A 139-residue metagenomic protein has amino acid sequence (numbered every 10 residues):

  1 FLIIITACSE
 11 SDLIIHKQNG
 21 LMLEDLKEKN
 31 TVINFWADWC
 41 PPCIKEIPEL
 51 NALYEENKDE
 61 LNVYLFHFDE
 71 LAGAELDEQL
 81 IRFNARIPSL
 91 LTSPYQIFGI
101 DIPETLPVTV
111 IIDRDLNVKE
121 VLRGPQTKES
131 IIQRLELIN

Functional and structural regions predicted by a protein language model:
T6-D25, I87: N-terminal "domain-start" segment that seeds a small globular fold
L23-I44: Short active-site neighborhood of thiol/selenol oxidoreductases, capturing the structured segment around
K27-K29, D59, A85-R86: Active-site acidic short loop of glycosyltransferases
V32-I33, V63, T109: Hydrophobic beta-strand anchors of alpha/beta hydrolase catalytic cores
F35-A37, F66-D69, T92-S93, P125: Active-site-proximal beta-strand/loop segments in catalytic clefts of secreted hydrolases
K45-F83, P94-G99: Structural microenvironment flanking redox-active thiols in thiol-disulfide oxidoreductases
Q79-R114: Short, internal strand/loop/helix patches that form the active-site neighborhood or redox-interaction surface
V108-N139: Thiol-/selenol-based redox modules, centered on thioredoxin-like and closely related oxidoreductase domains
